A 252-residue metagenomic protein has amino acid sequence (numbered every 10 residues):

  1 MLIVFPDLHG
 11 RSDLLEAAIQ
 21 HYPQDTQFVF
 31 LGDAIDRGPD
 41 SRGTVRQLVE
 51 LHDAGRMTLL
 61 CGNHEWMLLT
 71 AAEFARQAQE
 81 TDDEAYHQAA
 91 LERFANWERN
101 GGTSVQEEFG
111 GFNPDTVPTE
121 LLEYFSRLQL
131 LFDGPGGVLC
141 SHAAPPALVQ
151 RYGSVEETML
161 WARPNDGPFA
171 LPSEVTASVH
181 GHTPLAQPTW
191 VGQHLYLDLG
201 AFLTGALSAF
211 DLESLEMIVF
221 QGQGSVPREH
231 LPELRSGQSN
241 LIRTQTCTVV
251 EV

Functional and structural regions predicted by a protein language model:
M1-Q47, H52: N-terminal active-site segment of His-dependent metallophosphoesterases
V4, F28-F30, L59-L60, L139 (+2 more regions): Residue-level marker for buried hydrophobic side chains located in beta-strands that build the well-ordered beta-sheet
D7, G32-D33, G62-N63, H182 (+1 more regions): Active-site glycine-centered loops adjacent to acidic/histidine catalytic or metal-binding residues that shape
H9-G10, D36, W66, P145 (+2 more regions): Short, glycine/acidic-enriched loop or turn micro-motifs at the edges of active sites
D25-T26, A54-R56, G136, E174-V175: A general structural motif
G38, R42-V45, V49-L130, N165-F169: Active-site neighborhood of divalent metal-dependent phosphoester bond hydrolases
A95-Y196, G200-A206, L212-R228, P232-L234: Acidic, His/Gly-enriched loop-helix segments that form or flank divalent-metal centers in metallo-dependent hydrolases
S239-V252: A short C-terminal boundary segment appended to hydrolase-like catalytic domains
